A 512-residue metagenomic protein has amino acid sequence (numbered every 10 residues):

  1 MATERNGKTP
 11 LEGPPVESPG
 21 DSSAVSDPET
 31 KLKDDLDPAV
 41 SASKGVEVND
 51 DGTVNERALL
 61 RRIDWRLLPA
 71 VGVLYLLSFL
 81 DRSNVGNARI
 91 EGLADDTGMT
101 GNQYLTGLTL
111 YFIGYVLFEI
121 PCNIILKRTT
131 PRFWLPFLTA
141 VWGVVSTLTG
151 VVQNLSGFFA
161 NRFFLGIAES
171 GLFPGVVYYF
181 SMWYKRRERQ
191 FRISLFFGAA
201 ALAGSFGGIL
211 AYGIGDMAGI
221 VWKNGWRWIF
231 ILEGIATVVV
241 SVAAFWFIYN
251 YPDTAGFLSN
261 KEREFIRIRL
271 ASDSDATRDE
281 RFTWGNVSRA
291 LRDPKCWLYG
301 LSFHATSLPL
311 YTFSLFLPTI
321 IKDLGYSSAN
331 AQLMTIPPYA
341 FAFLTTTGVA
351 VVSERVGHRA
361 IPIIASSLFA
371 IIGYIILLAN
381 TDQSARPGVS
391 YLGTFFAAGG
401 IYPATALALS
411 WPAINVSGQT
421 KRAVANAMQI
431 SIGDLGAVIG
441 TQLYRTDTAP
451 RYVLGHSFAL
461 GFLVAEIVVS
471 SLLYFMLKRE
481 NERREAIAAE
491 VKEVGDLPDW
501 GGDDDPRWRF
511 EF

Functional and structural regions predicted by a protein language model:
M1-L77, S83, G101, F245-A276 (+2 more regions): Intracellular terminal tails of multi-pass secondary transporters
D81, T97-G98, P121, T129-T130 (+7 more regions): Helix-breaking motifs and short loop linkers at transmembrane-helix boundaries and internal kinks in secondary membrane
G86-F118: Extracellular/periplasmic helix-loop-helix junction of adjacent transmembrane segments in MFS-like secondary
G86-N87, G285-V351, T405, L409-S410 (+1 more regions): Extracytoplasmic gate region of multi-pass secondary transporters
V116-S156: Conserved MFS/SLC helix-loop-helix module at the cytosolic interface between two early adjacent transmembrane helices
L117-T130, L344-H358: Helix-to-loop junctions at the C-terminal end of transmembrane segments in multipass secondary transporters
F133-T147, I361-I376: Structural signature of the two symmetry-related core transmembrane helices
Q190-K223, I231-T237, N426, I430-G440: Glycine-rich segments within core transmembrane alpha-helices of 12-TM secondary carriers
